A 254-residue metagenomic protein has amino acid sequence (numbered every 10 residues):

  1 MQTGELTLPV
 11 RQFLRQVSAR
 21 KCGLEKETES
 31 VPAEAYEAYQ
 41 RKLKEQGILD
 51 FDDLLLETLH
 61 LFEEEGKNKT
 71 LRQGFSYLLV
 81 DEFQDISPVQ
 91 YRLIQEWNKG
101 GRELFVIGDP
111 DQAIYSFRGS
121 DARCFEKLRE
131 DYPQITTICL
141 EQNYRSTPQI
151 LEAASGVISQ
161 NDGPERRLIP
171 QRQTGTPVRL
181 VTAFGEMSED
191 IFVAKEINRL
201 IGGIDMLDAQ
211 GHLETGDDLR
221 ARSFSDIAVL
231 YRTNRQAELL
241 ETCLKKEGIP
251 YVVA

Functional and structural regions predicted by a protein language model:
M1-G47: Coupling/switch/interface segments within P-loop NTPase motor domains and analogous charged loops in nucleic-acid
E5-L8, E27-T28, G101-R102, V157-R167: Proline-centered turn/helix-capping motifs that create local helix->coil transitions or kinks
L6, L71-Q73, D218-F224: Short helix-terminating capping/connector loops at secondary-structure junctions
V10-Q16, L244, G248-A254: Short, intrinsically disordered, charge-balanced linker/junction segments flanking boundaries in proteins
A19, A38, G74-Y77, D109-D111 (+2 more regions): Short linear capping/connector segments at secondary-structure termini
A19, H60, K99, G156 (+1 more regions): Residues within well-ordered alpha-helical secondary structure of globular protein domains
T28-K127, C139-S146: Conserved helicase NTPase motor core
Q134-T136, Q142-P250: Helicase P-loop NTPase motor core
